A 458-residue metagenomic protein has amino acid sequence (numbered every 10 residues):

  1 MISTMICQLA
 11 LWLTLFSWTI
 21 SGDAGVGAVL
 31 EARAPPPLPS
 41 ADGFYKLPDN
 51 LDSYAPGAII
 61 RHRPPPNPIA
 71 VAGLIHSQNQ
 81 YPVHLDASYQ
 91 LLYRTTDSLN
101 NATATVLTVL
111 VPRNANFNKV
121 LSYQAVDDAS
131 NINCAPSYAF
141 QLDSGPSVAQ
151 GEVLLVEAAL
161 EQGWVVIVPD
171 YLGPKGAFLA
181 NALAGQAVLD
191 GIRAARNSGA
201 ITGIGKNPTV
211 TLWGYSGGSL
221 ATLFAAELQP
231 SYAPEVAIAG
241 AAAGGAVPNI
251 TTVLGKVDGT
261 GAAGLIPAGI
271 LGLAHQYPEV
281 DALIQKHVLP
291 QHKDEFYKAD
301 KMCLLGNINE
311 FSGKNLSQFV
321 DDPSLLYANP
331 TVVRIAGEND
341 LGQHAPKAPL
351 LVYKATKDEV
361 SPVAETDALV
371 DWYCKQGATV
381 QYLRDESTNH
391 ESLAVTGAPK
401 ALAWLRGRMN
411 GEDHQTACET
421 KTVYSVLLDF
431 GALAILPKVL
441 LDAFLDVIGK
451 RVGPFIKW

Functional and structural regions predicted by a protein language model:
M1-V29, W458: Fungal secretory targeting signals
S17-N116, P437: Catalytic-loop region of hydrolases
D42, G244-Q343: Accessory cap/linker subdomain of secreted extracellular hydrolases
D97-A158, D170-L172: Short, surface-exposed "cap/lid" segments of acyl-processing enzymes
A149-L155, F178-I201: Alpha/beta-hydrolase active-site loop
R193-L265: Primarily recognizes the serine-hydrolase "nucleophile elbow" in alpha/beta-hydrolase and SGNH/GDSL folds
V333-R334, L351, V360, D367-W458: C-terminal catalytic histidine-bearing segment of alpha/beta-hydrolase fold enzymes
P346, L351-D358: Short beta-strand/loop motif that positions the catalytic acidic residue of the alpha/beta-hydrolase fold
